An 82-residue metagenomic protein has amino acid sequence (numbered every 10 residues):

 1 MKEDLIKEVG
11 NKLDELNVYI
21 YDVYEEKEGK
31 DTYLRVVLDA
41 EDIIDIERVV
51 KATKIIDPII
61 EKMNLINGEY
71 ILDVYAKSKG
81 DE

Functional and structural regions predicted by a protein language model:
M1-E82: Short Lys/Arg-rich amphipathic alpha-helical segments
